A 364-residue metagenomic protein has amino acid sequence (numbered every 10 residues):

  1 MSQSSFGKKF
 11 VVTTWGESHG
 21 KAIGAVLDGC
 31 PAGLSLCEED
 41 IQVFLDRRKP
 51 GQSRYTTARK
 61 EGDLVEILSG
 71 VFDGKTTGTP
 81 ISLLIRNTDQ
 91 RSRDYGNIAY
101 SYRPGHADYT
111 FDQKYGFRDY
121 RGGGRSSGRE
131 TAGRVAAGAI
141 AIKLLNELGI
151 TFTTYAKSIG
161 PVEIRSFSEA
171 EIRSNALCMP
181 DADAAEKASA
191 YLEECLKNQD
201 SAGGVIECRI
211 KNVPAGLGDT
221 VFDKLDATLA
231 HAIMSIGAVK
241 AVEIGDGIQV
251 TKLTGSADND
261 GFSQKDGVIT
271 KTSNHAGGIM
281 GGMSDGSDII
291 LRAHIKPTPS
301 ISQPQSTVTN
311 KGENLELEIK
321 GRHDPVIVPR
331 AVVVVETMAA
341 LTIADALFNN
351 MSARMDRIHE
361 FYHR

Functional and structural regions predicted by a protein language model:
M1-R59: N-terminal, positively charged regions that mediate nucleic acid binding
V11-G16, D119-E130, A215-D219, N274-M280 (+1 more regions): A short glycine/serine-rich beta->alpha loop
W15, K21, Q199-A202, I206-N314: Glycine-rich anion/phosphate-binding loop at the beta-strand->alpha-helix junction
K21-G33, G128-I150, D223, A227-H231 (+3 more regions): Alpha-helical support elements that line or immediately flank enzyme active sites and cofactor-binding pockets
F44-P104, D108: Glycine-rich, N-terminal phosphate-binding loop and its surrounding beta-alpha-beta segment
A99-G124, Q305-H323: Short acidic, glycine/tyrosine-flanked loop/strand segments centered on an H-E-D-like triad
Q113-V221: Glycine-rich, mobile lid/loop segments that gate access to catalytic sites or pores
S300-R364: Internal helix-turn-beta structural module
